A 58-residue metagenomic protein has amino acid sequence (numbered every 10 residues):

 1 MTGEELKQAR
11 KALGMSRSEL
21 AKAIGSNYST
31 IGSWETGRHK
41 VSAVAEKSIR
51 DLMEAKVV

Functional and structural regions predicted by a protein language model:
M1-A12: A short, Lys/Arg-rich alpha-helix, primarily the initiator
L6, E35, K40: Short, flexible micro-motifs
K11, G25, T36-R38: Residue-level detection of the helix-turn-helix DNA-binding "recognition helix"
M15-S33: Short alpha-helical DNA-recognition segment
G25, S42-V58: DNA major-groove recognition helix of helix-turn-helix/homeodomain DNA-binding modules
